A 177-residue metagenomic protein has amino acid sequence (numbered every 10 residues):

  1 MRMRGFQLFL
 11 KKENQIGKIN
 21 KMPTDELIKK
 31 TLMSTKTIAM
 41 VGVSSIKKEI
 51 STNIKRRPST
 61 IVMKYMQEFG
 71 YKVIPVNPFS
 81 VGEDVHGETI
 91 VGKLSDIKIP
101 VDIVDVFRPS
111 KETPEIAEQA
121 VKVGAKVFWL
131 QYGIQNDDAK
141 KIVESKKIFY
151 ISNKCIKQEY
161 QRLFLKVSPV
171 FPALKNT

Functional and structural regions predicted by a protein language model:
M1-M3: Methionine residue identity
G5-I16: Helix-enriched interaction subdomains in cytosolic or periplasmic regions, typified by TIR/SEFIR signaling/NADase cores
G17-D105, S110-T177: Structural/interface elements that position substrates and couple domains in central-metabolism enzymes
